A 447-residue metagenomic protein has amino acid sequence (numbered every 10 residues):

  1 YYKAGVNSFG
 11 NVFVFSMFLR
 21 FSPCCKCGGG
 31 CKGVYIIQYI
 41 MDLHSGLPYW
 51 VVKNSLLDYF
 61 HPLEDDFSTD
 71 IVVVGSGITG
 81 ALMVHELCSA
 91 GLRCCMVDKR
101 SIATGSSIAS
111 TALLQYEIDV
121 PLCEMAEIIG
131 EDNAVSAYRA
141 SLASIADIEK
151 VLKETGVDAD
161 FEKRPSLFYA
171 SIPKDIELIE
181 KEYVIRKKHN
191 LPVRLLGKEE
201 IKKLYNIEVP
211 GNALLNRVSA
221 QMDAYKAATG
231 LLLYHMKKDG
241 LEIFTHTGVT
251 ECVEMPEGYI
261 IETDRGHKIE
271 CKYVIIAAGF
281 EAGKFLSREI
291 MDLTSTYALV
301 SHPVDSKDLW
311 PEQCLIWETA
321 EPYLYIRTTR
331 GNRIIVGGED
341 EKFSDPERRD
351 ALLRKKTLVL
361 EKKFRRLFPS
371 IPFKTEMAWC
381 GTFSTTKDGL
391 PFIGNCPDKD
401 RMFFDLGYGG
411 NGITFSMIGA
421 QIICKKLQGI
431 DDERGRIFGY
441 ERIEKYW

Functional and structural regions predicted by a protein language model:
Y35-I71: Extreme N-terminal leader/targeting segments of oxidoreductases
Y39-K53, V120-M125, K150-G230: Flavin (FAD/FMN) cofactor-binding and adjacent substrate-gating region of FAD-dependent oxidoreductase domains
F67-T69, D264-Y273: Core beta-strand elements of the Rossmann-like FAD/NAD(P) dinucleotide-binding domain in flavoenzyme oxidoreductases
T69-M96: N-terminal Rossmann-like FAD-binding beta1-loop-alpha1 element of flavoenzymes
S89-A109: Glycine-rich FAD pyrophosphate-binding loop
A146, E154-E162, V249, V253 (+2 more regions): Active-site substrate-recognition segment that forms the wall of the catalytic cavity or substrate channel
A213-G258, T263-R265: Helical element adjacent to the flavin cofactor pocket in flavoenzyme catalytic cores
R365-W447: C-terminal catalytic lobe of FAD-dependent flavoproteins
